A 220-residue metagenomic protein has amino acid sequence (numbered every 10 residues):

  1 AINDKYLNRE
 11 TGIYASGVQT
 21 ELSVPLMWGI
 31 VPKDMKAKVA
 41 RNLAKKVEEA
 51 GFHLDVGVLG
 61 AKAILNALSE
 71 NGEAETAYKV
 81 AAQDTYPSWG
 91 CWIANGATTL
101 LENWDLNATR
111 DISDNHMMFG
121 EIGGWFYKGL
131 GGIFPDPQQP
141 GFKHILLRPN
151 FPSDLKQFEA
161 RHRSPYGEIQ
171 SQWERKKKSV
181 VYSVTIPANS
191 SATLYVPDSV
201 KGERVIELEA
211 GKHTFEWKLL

Functional and structural regions predicted by a protein language model:
A1-D111, E216: Catalytic cores of carbohydrate-active enzymes
E75-L220: Non-catalytic C-terminal accessory modules of carbohydrate-active enzymes
